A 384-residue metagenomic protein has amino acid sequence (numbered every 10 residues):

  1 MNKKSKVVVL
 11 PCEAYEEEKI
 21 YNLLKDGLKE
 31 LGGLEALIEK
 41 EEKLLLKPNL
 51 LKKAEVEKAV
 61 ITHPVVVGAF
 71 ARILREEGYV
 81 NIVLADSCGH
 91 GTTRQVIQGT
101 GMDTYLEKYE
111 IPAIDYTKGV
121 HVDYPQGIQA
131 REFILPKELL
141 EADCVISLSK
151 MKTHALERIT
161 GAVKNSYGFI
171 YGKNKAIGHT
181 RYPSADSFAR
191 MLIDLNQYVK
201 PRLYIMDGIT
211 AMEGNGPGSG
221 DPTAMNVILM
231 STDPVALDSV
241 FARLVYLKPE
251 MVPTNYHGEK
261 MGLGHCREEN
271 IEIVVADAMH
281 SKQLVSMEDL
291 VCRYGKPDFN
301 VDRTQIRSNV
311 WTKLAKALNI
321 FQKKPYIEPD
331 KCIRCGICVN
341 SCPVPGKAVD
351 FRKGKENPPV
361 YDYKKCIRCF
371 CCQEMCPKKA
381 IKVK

Functional and structural regions predicted by a protein language model:
M1-P329, I333, V339, P345-E356 (+3 more regions): N-terminal and secondary-structure boundary signal
